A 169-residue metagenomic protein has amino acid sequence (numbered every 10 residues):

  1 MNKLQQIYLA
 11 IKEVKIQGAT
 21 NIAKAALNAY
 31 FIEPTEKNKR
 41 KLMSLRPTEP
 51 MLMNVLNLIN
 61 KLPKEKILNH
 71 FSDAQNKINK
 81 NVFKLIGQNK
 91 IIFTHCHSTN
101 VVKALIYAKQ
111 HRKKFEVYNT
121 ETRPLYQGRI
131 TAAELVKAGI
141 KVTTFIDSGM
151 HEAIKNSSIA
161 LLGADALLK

Functional and structural regions predicted by a protein language model:
M1-E65: Long amphipathic alpha-helical segments
L4-K12, R112-V117, A160-K169: Glycine/charged-rich beta-loop-alpha catalytic/anionic-binding loops adjacent to active sites
T20, H97-N100, D165-L168: Short glycine-rich anion-binding loops that position phosphate/pyrophosphate groups of nucleotides and phosphorylated
K37, K41-V101, Y107-H111: Long amphipathic N-terminal alpha/beta scaffold segment
I91, K114-V117, K141: Residues at the starts of beta-strands that form the adenosine-phosphate
V102-I130: Catalytic core of membrane glycerolipid acyltransferases/transacylases, capturing the structured, soluble-facing
T120-K169: Conserved phosphate- and dinucleotide-binding cores of soluble alpha/beta proteins, encompassing both enzyme active
